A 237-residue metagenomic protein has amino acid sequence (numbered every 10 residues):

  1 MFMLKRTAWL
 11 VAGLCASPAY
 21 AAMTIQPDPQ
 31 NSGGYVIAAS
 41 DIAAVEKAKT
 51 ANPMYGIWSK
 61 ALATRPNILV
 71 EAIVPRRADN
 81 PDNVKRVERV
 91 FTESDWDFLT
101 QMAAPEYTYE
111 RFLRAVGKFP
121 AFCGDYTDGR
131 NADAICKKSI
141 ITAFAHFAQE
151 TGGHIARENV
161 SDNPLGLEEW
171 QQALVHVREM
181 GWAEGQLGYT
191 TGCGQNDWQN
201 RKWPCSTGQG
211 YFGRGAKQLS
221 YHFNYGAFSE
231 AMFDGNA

Functional and structural regions predicted by a protein language model:
M1-R201: Cell-wall glycan-active module
T207-A237: A structural motif
